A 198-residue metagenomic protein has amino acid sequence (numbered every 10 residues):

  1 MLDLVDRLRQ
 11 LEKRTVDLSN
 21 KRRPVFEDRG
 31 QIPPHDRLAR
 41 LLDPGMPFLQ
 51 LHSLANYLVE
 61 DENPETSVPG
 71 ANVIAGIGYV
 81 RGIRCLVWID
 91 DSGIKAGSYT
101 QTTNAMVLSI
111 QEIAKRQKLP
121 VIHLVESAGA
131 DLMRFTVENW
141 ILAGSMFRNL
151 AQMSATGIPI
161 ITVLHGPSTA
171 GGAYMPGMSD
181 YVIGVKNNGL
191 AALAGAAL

Functional and structural regions predicted by a protein language model:
M1, V125-L198: Conserved catalytic cores of soluble enzyme domains, especially glycine-rich substrate-binding beta-alpha loops
M1-C85, D91-A96: Intrinsically disordered, low-complexity segments enriched in small/flexible residues
V5, N104-L108, A143, M175: Amphipathic alpha-helical transducer elements in NTP-driven molecular machines
L49, N63-V68, T102, V137-I141 (+1 more regions): Thiamine diphosphate
L58-P64, S109-E112, M146: Conserved P-loop/Walker A NTP-binding site and adjacent catalytic elements of P-loop NTPases
I74-D91, M106-M133: A structural preference for short, pocket-lining loop segments at secondary-structure junctions
S92-A114, D180-V182, N188-A191, A196-L198: Extended active-site and interfacial segments that coordinate phosphate-rich ligands in large catalytic machineries
